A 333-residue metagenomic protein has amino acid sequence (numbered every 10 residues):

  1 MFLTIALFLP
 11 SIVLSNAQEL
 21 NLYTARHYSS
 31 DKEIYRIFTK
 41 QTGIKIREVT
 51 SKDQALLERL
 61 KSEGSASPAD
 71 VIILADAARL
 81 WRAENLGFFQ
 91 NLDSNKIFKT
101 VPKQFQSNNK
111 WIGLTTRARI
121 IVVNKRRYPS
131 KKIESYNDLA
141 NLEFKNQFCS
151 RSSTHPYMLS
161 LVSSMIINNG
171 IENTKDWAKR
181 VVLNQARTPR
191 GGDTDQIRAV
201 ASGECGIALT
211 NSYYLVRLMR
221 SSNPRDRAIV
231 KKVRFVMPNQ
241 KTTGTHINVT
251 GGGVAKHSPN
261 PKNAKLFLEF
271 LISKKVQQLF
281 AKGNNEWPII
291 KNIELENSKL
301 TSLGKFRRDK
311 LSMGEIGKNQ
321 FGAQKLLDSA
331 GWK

Functional and structural regions predicted by a protein language model:
A17-R82, K333: Early extracytoplasmic/lumenal segment of secretory-pathway proteins
Y23-R26, S107, V123-K125, K131 (+3 more regions): Short beta-strand->loop
S67-I72, Q90-I121, N137, Q147-S150: A structural signal for short loop-to-beta-strand junctions that line the ligand-binding cleft of periplasmic/secreted
F89-K96, K110-I112, N137-A140, P224-H246 (+1 more regions): Short beta-strand->loop
I120-R127, S163, I247-N260, L279-K282: A bilobed periplasmic-binding-protein/Venus flytrap-type ligand-binding module shared by bacterial periplasmic
N146-T154, F270-E294: Periplasmic-binding protein-like
S164, N169-P238: Ligand-binding pocket segment of bilobal, Venus flytrap-like solute-binding proteins
N173, N285-K333: An extracytoplasmic/periplasmic, membrane-proximal ligand-sensing/linker region
